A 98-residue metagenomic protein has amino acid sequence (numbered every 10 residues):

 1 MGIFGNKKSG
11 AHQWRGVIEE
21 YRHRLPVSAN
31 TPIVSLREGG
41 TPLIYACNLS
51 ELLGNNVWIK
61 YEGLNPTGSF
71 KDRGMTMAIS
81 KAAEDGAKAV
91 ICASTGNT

Functional and structural regions predicted by a protein language model:
M1-T98: PLP-dependent amino-acid enzyme catalytic core
